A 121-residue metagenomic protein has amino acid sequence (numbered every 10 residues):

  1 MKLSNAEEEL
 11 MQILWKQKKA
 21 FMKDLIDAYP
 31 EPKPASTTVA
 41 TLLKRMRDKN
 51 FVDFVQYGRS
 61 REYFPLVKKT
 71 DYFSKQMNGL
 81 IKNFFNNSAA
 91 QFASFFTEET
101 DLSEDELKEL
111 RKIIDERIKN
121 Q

Functional and structural regions predicted by a protein language model:
M1-I13, D71, N120: Short alpha-helical segments that sit at the start of domains
L3-A6, Y57-Q76: Short, cationic-aromatic polyanion-contact patches
L14-K18: Short helix-capping/hinge SLiMs at alpha-helix to coil transitions
K19-A28: Short acidic, hydrophobic short linear motifs in intrinsically disordered regions
A40-K44: Short, hydrophobic-biased segments on the C-terminal half of alpha helices that form "recognition helices"
N50: Glycine-centered, phosphate/nucleic-acid-interacting loop/turn motifs that mediate DNA/RNA or nucleotide
K75-K119: Amphipathic alpha-helical dimerization/coiled-coil segments that flank or bridge DNA-binding/regulatory modules
